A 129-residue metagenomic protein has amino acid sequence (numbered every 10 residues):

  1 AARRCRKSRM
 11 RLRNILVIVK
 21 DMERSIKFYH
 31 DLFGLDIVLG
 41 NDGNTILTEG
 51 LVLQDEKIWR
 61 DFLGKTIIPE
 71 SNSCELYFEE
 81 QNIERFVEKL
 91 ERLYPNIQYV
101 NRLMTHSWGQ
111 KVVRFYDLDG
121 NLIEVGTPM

Functional and structural regions predicted by a protein language model:
R4-R24, C74-L76, M129: N-terminal beta-strand motif that seeds the catalytic metal site of vicinal oxygen chelate
R9-R11, I68-S73, H106-S107: Short glycine-enriched loop/turn motifs at secondary-structure junctions
D21-L35: Amphipathic alpha-helical segments
D31-V38, R92-I97: Conserved acetyl-CoA-binding loop of GNAT-fold acetyltransferases
D36-E70, L122-T127: Conserved short beta-strand elements that form part of the metal-binding/catalytic scaffold of enzyme active sites
T45, C74, G109-V113: Short beta-strand micro-motifs in enzyme catalytic cores
F78-E79, I83-V87: Mid-chain, well-packed structural core segment of small domains
V87-M129: Vicinal oxygen chelate
